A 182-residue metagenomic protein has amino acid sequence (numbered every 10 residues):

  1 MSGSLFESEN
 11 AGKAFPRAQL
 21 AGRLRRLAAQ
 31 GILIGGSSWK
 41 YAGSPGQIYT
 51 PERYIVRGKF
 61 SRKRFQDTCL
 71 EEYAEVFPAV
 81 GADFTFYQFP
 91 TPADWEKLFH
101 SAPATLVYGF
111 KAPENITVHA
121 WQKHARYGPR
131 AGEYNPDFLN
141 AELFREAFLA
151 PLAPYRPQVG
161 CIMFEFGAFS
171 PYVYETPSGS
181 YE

Functional and structural regions predicted by a protein language model:
M1-E182: Residues lining hydrophobic/aromatic ligand-binding pockets adjacent to catalytic sites
